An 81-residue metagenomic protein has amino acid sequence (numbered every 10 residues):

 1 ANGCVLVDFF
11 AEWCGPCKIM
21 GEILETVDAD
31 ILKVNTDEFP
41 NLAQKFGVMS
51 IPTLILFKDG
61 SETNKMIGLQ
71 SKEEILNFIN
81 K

Functional and structural regions predicted by a protein language model:
A1-F10: Short active-site neighborhood of thiol/selenol oxidoreductases, capturing the structured segment around
N2-G3, T26-I31, K81: Short glycine/proline-enriched coil/turn segments at helix->beta-strand junctions
L6-V7, I31, L54: Hydrophobic beta-strand anchors of alpha/beta hydrolase catalytic cores
A11, T36, D59: Active-site loop/turn elements of alpha/beta-hydrolase fold enzymes, especially the short glycine-/histidine-rich
P16-A29: Typically the conserved alpha-helix immediately C-terminal to a functionally engaged Cys/Sec in thioredoxin-like
T36-Q44: Structural microenvironment flanking redox-active thiols in thiol-disulfide oxidoreductases
F46-I55: Structural micro-motif
L56-K81: Non-catalytic, surface beta->alpha helical segment in thiol-disulfide oxidoreductase systems
